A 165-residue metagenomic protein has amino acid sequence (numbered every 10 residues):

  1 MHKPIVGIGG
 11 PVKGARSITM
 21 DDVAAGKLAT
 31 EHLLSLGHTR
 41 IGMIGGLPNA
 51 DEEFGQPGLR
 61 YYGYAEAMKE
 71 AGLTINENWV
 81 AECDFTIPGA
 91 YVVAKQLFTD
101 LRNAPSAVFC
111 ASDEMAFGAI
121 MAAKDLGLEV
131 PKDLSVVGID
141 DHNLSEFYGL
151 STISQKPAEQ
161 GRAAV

Functional and structural regions predicted by a protein language model:
H2-V165: Bacterial carbohydrate/catabolite-sensing allosteric modules
